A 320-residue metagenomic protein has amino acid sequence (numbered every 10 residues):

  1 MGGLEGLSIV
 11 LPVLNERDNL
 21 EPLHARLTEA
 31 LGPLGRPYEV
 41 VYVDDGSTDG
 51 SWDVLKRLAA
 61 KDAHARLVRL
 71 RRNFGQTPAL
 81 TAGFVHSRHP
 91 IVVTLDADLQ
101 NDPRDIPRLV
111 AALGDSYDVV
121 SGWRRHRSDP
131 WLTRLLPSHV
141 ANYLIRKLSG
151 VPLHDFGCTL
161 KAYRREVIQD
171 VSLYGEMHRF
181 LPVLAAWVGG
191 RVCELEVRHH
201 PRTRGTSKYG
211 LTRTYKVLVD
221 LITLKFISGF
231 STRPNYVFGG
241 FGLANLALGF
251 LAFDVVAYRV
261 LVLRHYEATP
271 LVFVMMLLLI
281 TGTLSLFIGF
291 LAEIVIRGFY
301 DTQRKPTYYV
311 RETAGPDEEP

Functional and structural regions predicted by a protein language model:
M1-E29, R36, P320: N-proximal low-complexity "stem/linker" segments adjacent to membrane-targeting elements
G2-G3, E176, F180-P320: Hydrophobic helical membrane-anchoring modules
I9, L27, G83, D98 (+9 more regions): Residue-level signature of catalytic and energy-coupling elements of molecular machines, predominantly ATP/GTP-dependent
D18-P22, D49-L58: Acidic helix N-cap motif at the loop->helix transition within catalytic regions of sugar-transfer enzymes
G35-G46, V68-R69: Short beta-strand/loop segment that forms part of the nucleotide-sugar
D44-D53, L99-Q100: A conserved acidic beta->alpha catalytic loop
R57, H64-R72, Q76-H86, I91 (+3 more regions): Acceptor/aglycone-binding surface of glycosyltransferases and processive sugar-polymer synthases
